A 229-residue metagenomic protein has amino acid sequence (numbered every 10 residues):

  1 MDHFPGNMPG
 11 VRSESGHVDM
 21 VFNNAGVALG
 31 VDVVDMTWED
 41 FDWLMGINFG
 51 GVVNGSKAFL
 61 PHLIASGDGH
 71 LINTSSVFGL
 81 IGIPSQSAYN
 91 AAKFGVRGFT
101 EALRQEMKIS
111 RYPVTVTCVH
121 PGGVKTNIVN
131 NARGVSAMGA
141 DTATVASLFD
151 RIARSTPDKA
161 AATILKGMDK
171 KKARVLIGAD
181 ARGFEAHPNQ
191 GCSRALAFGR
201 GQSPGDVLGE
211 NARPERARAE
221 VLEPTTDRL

Functional and structural regions predicted by a protein language model:
M1-G16: Conserved amphipathic alpha-helix within the SDR
E14-S15, A58-G67: A short helix-coil junction within the Rossmann-fold of NAD(P)-dependent oxidoreductases
D32-V33, D40-D42: Substrate-binding pocket helix/loop in short-chain dehydrogenase/reductase
V34, I81-A88: Active-site loop immediately N-terminal to the catalytic Tyr-X3-Lys motif of short-chain dehydrogenase/reductase
S56, A92: Active-site helix of classical SDR
S76: Residue(s) in the substrate-gating loop at a strand-loop-helix junction that position the organic substrate next
K108-A179: SDR active-site lid
